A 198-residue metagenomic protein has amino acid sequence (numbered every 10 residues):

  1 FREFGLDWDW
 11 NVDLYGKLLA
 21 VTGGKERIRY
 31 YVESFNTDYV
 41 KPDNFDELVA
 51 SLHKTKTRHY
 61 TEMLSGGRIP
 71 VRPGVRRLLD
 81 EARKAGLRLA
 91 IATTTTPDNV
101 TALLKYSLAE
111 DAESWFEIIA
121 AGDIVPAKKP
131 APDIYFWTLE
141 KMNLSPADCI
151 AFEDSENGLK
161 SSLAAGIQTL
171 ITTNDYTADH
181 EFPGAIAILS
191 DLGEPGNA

Functional and structural regions predicted by a protein language model:
F1-P73, D80-A85, T101: N-terminal helical cap/lid subdomain that shapes the substrate entry/recognition surface in HAD-like hydrolases
L14, L19-G23, P73-V75, K129 (+3 more regions): Solvent-exposed, flexible loop/coil residues
V21-G24, G74, G86, G122 (+2 more regions): Glycine-centered flexibility sites
D43, E47, S51, G66-P73 (+5 more regions): Residues at secondary-structure transition points
D80, T96-A198: Asp-based, Mg2+/Mn2+-dependent phosphohydrolase catalytic module
G86-L87, I167: A short helix->loop->beta-strand "cap" motif at the edges of active sites that frequently abuts
L87-L89, T93: A structural preference for short, pocket-lining loop segments at secondary-structure junctions
